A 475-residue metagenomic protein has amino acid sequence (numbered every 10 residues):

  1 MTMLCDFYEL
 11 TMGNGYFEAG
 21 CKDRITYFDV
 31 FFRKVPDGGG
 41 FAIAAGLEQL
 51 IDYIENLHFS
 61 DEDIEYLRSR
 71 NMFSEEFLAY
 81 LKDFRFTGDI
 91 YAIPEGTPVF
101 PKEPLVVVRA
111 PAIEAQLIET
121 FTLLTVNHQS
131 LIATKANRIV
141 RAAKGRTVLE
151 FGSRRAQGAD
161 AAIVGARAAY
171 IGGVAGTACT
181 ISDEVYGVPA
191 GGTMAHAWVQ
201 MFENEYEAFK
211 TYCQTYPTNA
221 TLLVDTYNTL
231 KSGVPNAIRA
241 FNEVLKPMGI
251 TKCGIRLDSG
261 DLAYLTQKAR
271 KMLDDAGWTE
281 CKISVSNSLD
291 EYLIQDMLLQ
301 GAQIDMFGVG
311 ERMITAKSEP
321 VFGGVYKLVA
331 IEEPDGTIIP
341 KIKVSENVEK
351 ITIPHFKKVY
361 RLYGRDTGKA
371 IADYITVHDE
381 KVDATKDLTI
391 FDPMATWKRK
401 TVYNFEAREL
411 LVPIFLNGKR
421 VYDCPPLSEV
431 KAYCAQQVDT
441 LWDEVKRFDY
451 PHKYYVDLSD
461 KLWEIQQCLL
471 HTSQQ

Functional and structural regions predicted by a protein language model:
M1-R24, F28, R33, G38-G39 (+2 more regions): Gly/Ser/Thr/Ala-enriched C-terminal appendages of enzymes
M1-Y27, K34-P36, M72-F73, L78-T87 (+6 more regions): Buried, small/hydrophobic-residue-enriched core segments of structured protein domains
R24-K82: N-terminal, Lys/Arg-enriched amphipathic/low-complexity engagement segments that precede the first folded domain
E65-Y66, T134-R138, G152, K446-K453: Short coil/turn segments at secondary-structure boundaries
I90-P98, L469, Q474: Short histidine-centered loop motifs in beta-beta connectors
G191, I255, I283, D305-F307: Hydrophobic residues within beta-strands of alpha/beta enzymes
